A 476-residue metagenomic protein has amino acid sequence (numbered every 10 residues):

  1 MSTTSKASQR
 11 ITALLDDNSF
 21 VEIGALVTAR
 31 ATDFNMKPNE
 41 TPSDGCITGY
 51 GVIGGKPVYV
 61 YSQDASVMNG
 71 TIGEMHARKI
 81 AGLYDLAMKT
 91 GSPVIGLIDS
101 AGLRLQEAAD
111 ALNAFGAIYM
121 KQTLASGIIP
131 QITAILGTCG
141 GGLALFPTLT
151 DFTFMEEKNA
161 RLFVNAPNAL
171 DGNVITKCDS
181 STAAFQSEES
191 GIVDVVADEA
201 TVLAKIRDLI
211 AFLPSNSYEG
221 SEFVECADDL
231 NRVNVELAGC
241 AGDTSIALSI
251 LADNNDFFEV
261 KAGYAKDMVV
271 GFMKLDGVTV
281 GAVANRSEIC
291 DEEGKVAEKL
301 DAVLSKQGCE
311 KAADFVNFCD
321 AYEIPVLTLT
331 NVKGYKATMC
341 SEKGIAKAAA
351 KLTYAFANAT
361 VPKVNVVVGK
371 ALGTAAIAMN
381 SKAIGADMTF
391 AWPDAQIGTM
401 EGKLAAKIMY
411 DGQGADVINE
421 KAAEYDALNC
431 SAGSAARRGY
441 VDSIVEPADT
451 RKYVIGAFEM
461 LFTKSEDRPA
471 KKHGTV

Functional and structural regions predicted by a protein language model:
M1-V476: Ligand-binding clefts of soluble mixed alpha/beta catalytic domains
